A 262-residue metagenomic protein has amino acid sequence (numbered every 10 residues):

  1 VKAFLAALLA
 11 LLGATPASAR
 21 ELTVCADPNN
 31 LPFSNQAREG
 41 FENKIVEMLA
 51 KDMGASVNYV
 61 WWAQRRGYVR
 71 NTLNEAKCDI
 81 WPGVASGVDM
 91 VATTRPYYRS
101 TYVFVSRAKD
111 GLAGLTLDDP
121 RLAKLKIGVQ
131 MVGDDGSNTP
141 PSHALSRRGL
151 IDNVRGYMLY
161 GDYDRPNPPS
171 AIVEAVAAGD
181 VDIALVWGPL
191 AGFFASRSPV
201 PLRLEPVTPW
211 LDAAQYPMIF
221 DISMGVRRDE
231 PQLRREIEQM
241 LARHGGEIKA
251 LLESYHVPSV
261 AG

Functional and structural regions predicted by a protein language model:
A6-G13: Bacterial N-terminal signal peptides
A19-M90, D162-P166, S254-P258: Extracytoplasmic small-molecule ligand-binding "clamshell" domains of the periplasmic binding protein/Venus flytrap
D27-N30, R99-Y102, G111, G156 (+2 more regions): Periplasmic-binding protein-like
L49, N71-N74, P120, A175-A177 (+2 more regions): Hydrophobic residues within well-ordered alpha-helices
S56, G133-Y160, R235-G262: Ligand-binding clefts/hinges and TM-proximal coupling segments of bilobed small-molecule sensing domains
G67-Y68, N74, P82-A92, A177-Y216: A ligand-binding cleft/hinge motif common to bilobed small-molecule-binding domains
R107-V132, H143: Flexible hinge/capping segments at coil-to-helix
K109-L117, D134-D135, I151, D229-R234: Short helix-loop capping/hinge motifs at secondary-structure junctions, enriched in acidic/polar residues
